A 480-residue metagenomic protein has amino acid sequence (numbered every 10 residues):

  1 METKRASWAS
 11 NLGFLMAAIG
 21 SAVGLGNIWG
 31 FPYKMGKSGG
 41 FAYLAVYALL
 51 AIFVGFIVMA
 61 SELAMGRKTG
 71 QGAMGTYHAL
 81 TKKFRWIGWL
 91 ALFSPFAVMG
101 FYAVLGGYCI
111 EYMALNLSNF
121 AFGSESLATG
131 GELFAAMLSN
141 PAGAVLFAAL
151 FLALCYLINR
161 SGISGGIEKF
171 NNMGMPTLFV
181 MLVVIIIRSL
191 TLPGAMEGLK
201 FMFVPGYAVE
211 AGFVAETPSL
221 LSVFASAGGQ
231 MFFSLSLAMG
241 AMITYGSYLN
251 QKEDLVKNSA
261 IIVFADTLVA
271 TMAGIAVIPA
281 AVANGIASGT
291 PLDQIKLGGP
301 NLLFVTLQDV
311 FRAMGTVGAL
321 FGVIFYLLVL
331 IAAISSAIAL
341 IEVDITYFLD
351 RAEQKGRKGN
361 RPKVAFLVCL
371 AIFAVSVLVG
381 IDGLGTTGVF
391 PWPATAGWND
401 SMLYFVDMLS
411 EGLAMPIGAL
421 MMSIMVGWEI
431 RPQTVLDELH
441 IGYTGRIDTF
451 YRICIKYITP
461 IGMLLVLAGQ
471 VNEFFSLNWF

Functional and structural regions predicted by a protein language model:
M1-W29, V58-L63, R67-A79, R85-W86 (+2 more regions): Membrane-interface "cap" regions at the ends of multi-pass membrane proteins
E2-R5, K34-S38, K68-L90, A103-S164 (+5 more regions): Inter-helical loop and helix-membrane interface segments of multi-pass membrane transporters/permeases
E2-W8, E168, N172-I334, I338 (+1 more regions): Membrane-embedded translocation segments of transport machinery
S7-A18, Y43-V46, K83-F96, F147-A149 (+6 more regions): Select transmembrane alpha-helical segments in multipass membrane proteins
S10-A48, G240-I243, N258-A260, F264-T267: Transmembrane helix-boundary motif of multi-pass solute transporters/channels
G13-F14, S21, A142-L146, A265-T271 (+4 more regions): Loop-to-transmembrane helix boundary motifs in multi-pass membrane proteins
M35-S61, I87, G143, E411-G418: Extracellular loop-to-transmembrane helix junctions
L90, I345, A352, G356-C369 (+1 more regions): C-terminal membrane-solvent junction of multi-pass transporters and transport-like membrane proteins
